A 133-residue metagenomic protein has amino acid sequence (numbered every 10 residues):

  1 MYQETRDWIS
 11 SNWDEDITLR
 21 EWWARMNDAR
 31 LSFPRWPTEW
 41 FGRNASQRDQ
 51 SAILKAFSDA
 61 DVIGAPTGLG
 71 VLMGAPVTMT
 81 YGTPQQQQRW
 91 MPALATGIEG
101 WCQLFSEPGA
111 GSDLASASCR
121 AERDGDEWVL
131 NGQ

Functional and structural regions predicted by a protein language model:
M1, W8, W22, R35-W36 (+4 more regions): Tryptophan-centric aromatic hotspots in well-structured domains and transmembrane helices
M1-S11, E15-I17, S32, E39 (+1 more regions): Flavin-dependent oxidoreductase catalytic core characteristic of acyl-CoA dehydrogenase/oxidase-like enzymes
Q3, D16, R20, Q47 (+1 more regions): Electropositive phosphate-/nucleotide-binding environments in soluble metabolic enzymes
R6, S10, A24, M91-P92: Solvent-exposed, non-membrane alpha-helical residues enriched in polar/charged side chains
T18-W22, A65-T67: Surface-exposed patches in mature extracellular/periplasmic domains of secreted proteins
R20-W23, S116-S118: Short glycine-rich loop/turn motifs
D28-I98: Internal helix-loop-helix
R43, Q86-Q133: Glycine-rich, Trp-frequent "lid" loop and neighboring beta-strands that shape and gate the flavin cofactor pocket
